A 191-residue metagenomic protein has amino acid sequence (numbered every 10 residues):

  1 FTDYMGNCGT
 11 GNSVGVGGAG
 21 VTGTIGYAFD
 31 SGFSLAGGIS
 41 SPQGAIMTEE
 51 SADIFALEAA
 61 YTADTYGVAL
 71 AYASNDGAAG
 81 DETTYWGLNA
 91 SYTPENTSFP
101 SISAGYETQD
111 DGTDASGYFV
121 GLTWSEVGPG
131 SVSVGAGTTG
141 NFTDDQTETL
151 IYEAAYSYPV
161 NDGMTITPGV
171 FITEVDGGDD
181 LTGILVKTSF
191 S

Functional and structural regions predicted by a protein language model:
F1-E58: Surface-exposed coil loops of outer-membrane beta-barrel proteins
F1-V14, V21, T123, P129-S131 (+2 more regions): Outer-membrane beta-barrel biogenesis signature
G32, E49-I151: Detector for outer-membrane/organellar transmembrane beta-barrel domains, recognizing the amphipathic beta-strand
G140, V175, G183: Conserved structured catalytic cores and adjacent interaction surfaces of nucleotide-binding/hydrolyzing enzymes
E153, M164-T167: C-terminal transmembrane helix-loop-helix hairpin of multi-pass membrane proteins
Y158, D180-S191: Outer-membrane beta-barrel "beta-signal"
V170-D176: A short, acidic, flexible beta-alpha connecting loop/helix-capping segment that sits on the rim of active
